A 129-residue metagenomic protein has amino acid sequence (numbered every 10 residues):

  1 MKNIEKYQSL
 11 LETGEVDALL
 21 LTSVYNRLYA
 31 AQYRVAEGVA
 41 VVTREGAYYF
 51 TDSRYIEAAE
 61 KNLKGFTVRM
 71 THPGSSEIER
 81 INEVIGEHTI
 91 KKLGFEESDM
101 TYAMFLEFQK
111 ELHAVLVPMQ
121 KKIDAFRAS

Functional and structural regions predicted by a protein language model:
M1-G86: N-terminal accessory/capping or targeting/presequence segment of soluble
K2, S76-S129: Flexible, acidic/His-enriched mid-domain "rim/lid" segments that flank
